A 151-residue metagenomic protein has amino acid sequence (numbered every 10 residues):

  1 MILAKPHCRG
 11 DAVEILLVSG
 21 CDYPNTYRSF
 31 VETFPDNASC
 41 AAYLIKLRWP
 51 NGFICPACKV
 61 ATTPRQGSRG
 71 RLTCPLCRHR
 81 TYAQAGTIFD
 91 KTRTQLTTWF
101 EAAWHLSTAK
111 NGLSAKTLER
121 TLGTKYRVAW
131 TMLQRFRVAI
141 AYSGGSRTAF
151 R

Functional and structural regions predicted by a protein language model:
I2-R151: Residue-level recognition of single "structural anchor" positions that define or cap local secondary structure
